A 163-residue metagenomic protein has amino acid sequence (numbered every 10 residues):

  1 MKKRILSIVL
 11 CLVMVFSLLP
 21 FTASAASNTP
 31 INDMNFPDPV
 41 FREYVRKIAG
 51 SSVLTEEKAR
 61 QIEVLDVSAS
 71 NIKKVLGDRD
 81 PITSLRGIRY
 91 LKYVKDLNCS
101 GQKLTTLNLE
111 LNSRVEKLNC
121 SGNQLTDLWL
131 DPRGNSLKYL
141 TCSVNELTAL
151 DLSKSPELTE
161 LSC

Functional and structural regions predicted by a protein language model:
M1-K2: N-terminal secretory signal peptides that target proteins for export/translocation
I5-L10, F16, F21-D96, S113 (+2 more regions): N-terminal capping/linker segments that flank leucine-rich repeat
S7-V9, T141-V144: Short helix-onset patch at the extreme N-terminus, typifying the N->h transition of secretory signal peptides
L65-S68, V75, L97-C99, E116-C120 (+2 more regions): Conserved hydrophobic beta-strand positions in leucine-rich repeat
G87-R89, L107-L109, L130-D131, L150-D151: Leucine-rich repeat
